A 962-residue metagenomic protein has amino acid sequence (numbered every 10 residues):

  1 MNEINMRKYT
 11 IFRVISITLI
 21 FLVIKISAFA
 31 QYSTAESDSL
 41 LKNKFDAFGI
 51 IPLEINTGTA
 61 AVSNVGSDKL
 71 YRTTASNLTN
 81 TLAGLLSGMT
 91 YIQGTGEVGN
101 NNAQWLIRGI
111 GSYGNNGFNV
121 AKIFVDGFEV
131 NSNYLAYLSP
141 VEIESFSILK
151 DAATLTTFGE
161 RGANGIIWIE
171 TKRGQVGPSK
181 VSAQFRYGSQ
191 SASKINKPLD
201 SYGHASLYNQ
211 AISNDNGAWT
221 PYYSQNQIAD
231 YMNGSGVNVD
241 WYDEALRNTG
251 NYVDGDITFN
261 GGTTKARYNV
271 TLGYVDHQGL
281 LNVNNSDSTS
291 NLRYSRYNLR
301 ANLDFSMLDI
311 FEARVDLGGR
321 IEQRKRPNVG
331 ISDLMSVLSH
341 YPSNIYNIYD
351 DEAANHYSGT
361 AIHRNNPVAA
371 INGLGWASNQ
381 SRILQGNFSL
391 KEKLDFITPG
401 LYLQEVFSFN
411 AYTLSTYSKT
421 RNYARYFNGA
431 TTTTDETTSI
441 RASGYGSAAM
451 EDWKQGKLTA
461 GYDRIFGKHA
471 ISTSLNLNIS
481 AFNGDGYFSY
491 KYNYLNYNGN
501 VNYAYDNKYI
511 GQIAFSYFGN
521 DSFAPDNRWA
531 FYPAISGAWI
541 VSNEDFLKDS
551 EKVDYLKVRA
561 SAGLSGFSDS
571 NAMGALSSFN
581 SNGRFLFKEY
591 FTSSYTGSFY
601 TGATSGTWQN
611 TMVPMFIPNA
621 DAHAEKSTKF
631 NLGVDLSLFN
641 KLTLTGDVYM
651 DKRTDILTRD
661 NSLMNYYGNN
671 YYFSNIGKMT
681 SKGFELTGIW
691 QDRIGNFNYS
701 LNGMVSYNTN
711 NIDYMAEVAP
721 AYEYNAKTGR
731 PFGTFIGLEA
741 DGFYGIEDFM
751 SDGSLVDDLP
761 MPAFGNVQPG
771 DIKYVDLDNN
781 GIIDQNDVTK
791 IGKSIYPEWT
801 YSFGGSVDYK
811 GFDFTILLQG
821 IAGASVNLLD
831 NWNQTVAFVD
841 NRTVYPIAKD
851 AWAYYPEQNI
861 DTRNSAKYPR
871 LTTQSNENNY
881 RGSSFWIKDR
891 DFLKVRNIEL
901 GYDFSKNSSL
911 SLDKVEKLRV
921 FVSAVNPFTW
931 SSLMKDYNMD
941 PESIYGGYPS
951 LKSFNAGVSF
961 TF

Functional and structural regions predicted by a protein language model:
M1-L299, A313: Short, small/polar-rich motifs associated with maturation and membrane association, primarily at protein termini
D68, N131-G174, P178, K194-K197 (+14 more regions): Outer-membrane beta-barrel proteins
I123, Y503, L777, V807: Short aromatic-centered micro-motifs
E129-V130, W219, A354-Y357, A361 (+5 more regions): Short, solvent-exposed loop/turn motifs
S182-M232, V329, A572-S581, F585-L586 (+4 more regions): Conserved small-residue
G217-A218, I348-A353, A369, I821-K914 (+1 more regions): Extracytoplasmic gating/loop element in the C-terminal half of outer-membrane beta-barrel translocons and assembly
N302, S306-F311, D316-I321, G330 (+5 more regions): Extracellular/periplasmic, surface-exposed regions of secreted and cell-surface proteins
S794-N827: Glycine-rich, aromatic-lined ligand/substrate-binding cores of catalytic and carbohydrate-binding domains
